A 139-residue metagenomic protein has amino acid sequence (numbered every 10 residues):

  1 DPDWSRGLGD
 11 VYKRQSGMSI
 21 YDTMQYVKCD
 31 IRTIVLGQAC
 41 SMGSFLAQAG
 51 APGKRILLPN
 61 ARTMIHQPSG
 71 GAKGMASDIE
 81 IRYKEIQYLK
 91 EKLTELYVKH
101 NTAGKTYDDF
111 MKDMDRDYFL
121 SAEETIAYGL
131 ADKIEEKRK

Functional and structural regions predicted by a protein language model:
D1-Y12: Single conserved hydrophobic/aromatic residue that forms the stacking wall/gate of nucleotide- or nucleobase-binding
S5, I20, A47, T63 (+2 more regions): Terminal peptide-recognition signature
G7, V27, G50-A51, P59 (+1 more regions): Short, structured coil segments at secondary-structure junctions
K13-V27, G43-L46: Amphipathic alpha-helical interaction surfaces in cytosolic regulatory modules
Q25-I31, A103-Y107: Short, surface-exposed connector motifs at secondary-structure boundaries
I31-K73: Flexible, acidic/glycine-enriched loop-and-adjacent beta/alpha segments that face the extracytoplasmic/periplasmic side
G71-R138: Charged, glycine-interspersed solvent-exposed loop segments at helix/strand-loop junctions that cap or gate access
